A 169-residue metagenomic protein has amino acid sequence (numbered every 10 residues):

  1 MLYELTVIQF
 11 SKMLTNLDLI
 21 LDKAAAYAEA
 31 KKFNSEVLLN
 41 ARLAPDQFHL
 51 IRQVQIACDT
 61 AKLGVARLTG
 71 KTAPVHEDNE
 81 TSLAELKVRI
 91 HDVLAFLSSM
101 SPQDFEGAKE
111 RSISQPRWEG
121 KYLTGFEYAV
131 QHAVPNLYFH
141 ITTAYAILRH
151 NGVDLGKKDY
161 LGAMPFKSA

Functional and structural regions predicted by a protein language model:
M1, L5, L38, P45-F48 (+3 more regions): A structural signal for alpha-helical segments
L2-A30, F48-A66, P135-F139: Alpha-helical bundle segments that constitute or directly flank the non-heme di-iron/ferroxidase center
L21, A25-A28, K32, L68 (+3 more regions): Long, hydrophobic, amphipathic alpha-helical segments used as structural scaffolds
A28-L39, S99-A129, L161: Acidic interhelical loop/turn segments
L39-A73, Y122-D159: Short, contiguous alpha-helical
K62-D104: Helix-adjacent hinge/juxtasegments
K157-S168: Short, highly charged C-terminal tails/helix-capping segments
